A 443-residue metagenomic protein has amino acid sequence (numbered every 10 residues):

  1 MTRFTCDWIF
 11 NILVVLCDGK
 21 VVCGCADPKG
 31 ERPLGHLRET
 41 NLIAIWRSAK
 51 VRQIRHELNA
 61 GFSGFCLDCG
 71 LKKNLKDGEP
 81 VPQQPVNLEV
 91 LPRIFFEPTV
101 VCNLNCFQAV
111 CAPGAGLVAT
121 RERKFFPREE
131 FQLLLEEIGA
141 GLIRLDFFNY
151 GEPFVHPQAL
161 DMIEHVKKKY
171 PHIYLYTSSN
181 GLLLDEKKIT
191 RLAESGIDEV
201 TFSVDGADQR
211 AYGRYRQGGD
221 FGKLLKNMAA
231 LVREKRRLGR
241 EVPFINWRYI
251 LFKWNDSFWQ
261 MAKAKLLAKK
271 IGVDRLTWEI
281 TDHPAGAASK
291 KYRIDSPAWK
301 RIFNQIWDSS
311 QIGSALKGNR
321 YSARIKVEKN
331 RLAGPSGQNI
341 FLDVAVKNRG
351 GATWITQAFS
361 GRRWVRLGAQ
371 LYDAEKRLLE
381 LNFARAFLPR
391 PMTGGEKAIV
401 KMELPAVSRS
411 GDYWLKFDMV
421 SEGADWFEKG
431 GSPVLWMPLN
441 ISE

Functional and structural regions predicted by a protein language model:
M1-I45, E57, E97, R121 (+2 more regions): Radical SAM enzyme [4Fe-4S]-AdoMet core and its adjacent flexible, acidic and glycine-rich loops/tails across
T2-I12, K20, T40-N41, I45-F95: N-terminal [4Fe-4S]-dependent radical SAM core
T5, E31-L34, K73-E199, R210 (+2 more regions): Conserved alpha-helical substructure of the radical SAM core
V346-G350: Asparagine-centered strand-capping/turn motif at beta-strand->loop junctions
W354-A358, G423-V434: Beta-sandwich strand segments
R363-R366, Q370-L388: Short beta-strand and strand-turn-strand segments in soluble, beta-rich domains
F387-K397: Short proline/glycine- and polar residue-rich coil/turn motifs
L404-S410: Short, surface-exposed loop/turn segments at beta-strand-coil junctions that are enriched for proline with nearby
